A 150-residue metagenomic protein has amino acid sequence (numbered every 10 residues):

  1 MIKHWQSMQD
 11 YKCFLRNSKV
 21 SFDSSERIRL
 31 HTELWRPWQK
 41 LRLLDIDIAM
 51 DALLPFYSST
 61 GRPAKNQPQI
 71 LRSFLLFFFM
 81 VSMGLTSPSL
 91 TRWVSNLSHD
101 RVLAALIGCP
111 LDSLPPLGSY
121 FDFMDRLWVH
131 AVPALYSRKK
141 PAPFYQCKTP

Functional and structural regions predicted by a protein language model:
M1-M50: Charged, often Cys/His-bearing segments associated with DNA-binding zinc-finger transcription factors
Q6, F22, L85-P88, D112-P115: Short coil/turn linker and secondary-structure boundary residues
H31-M83: Basic, short loop/linker segments at the boundary and entry of helix-turn-helix/winged-helix-like folds
S59-R62, A105-D112: Catalytic micro-motifs at enzyme active sites that drive phosphoryl/nucleotidyl and oxygen chemistry
N66-S73, L90-D100, P116-D122: Non-catalytic DNA-binding core/recognition domains of DNA-processing enzymes
V81-G84, R101-A105, L127-A131, L135: A generic secondary-structure signal for well-formed alpha-helical elements
S89-G108, K140, F144: DNA-recognition alpha helix
P110-P150: Active-site- or DNA-interface-adjacent structural scaffold in DNA-acting proteins
